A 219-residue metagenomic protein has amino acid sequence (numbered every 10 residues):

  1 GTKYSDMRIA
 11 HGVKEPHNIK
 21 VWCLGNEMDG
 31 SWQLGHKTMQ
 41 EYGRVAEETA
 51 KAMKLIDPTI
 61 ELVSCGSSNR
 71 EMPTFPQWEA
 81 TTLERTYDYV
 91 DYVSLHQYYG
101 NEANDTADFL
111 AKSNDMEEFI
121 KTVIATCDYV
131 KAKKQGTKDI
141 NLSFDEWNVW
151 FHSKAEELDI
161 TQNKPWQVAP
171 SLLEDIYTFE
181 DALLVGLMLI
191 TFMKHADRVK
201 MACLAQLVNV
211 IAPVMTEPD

Functional and structural regions predicted by a protein language model:
G1-G100, N104, K121, D128: N-terminal catalytic cores of secreted or lumenal carbohydrate-active enzymes
M28-G35, G100-K112, A169-D175, P213-T216: Glycine- and acidic
H36-M39, Q77-E79, A107-L110, E157-D159 (+1 more regions): Short, glycine/charged-enriched secondary-structure capping and boundary segments
K37-R44, L110-E118, I176-E180: Alpha-helix N-cap and loop-to-helix initiation/capping positions
E48, T122, L183-L187: Short amphipathic alpha-helical face segments that pack within enzyme cores and frequently flank/anchor catalytic
D88-D159, M188, A205, N209: Extended catalytic-interface subdomain
T137-D219: Aromatic/acidic polysaccharide-binding cleft in carbohydrate-active enzymes
